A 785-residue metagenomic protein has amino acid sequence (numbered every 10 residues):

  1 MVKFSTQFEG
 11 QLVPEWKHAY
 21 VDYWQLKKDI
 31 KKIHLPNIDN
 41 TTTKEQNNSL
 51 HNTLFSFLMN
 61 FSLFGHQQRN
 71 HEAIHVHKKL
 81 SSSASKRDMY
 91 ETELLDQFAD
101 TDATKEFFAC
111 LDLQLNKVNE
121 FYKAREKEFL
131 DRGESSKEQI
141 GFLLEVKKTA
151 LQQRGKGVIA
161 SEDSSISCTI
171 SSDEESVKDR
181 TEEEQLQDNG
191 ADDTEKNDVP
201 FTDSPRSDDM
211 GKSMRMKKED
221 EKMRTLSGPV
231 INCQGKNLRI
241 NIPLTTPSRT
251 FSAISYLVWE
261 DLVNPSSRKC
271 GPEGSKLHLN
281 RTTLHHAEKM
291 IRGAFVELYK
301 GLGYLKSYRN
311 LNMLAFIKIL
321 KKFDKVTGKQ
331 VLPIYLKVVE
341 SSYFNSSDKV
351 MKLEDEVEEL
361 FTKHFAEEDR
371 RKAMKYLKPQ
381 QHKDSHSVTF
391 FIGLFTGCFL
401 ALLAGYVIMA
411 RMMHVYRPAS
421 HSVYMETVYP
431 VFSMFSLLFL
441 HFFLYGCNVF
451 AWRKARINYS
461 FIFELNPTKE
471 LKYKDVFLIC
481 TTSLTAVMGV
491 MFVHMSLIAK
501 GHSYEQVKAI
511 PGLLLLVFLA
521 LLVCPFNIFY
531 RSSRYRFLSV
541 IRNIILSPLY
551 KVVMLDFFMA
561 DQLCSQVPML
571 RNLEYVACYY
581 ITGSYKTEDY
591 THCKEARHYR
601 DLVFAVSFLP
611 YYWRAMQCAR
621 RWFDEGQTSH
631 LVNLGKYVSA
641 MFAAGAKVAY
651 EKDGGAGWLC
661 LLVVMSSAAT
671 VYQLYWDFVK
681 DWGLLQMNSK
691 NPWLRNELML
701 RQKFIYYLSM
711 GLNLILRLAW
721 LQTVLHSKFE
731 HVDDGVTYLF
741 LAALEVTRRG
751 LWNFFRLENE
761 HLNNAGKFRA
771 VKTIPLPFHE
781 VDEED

Functional and structural regions predicted by a protein language model:
M1-F391: Soluble extramembrane domains flanking the early transmembrane region of eukaryotic membrane proteins
N40, L144, G155, H731 (+2 more regions): A generic membrane alpha-helix/interface feature
K147, Q153-G155, T396-G397, V771 (+1 more regions): Short, intrinsically disordered/low-complexity patches at protein termini and at juxtamembrane boundaries
G157-I159, H386, C398-F399, F778-E783: Low-complexity, flexible helical/coil segments
S161-I170, A401-I408, A765-A770, E784-D785: Short, surface-exposed, charge-dense and proline/glycine-enriched linear segments
K289, V296, G303, E359-K375 (+1 more regions): Alpha-helical, bilayer-embedded segments
P692-R701, A765-D785: Non-transmembrane, juxtamembrane loop and terminal tail segments of multi-pass eukaryotic membrane proteins
